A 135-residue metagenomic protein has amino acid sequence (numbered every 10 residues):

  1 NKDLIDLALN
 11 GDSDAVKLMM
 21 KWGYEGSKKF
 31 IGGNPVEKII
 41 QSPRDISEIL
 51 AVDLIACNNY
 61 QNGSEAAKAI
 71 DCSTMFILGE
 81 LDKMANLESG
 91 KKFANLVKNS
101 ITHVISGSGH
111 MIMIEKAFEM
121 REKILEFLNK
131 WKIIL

Functional and structural regions predicted by a protein language model:
N1-K2: Charged helix-capping and loop-helix junction motifs
D6-K68: Conserved alpha/beta-hydrolase catalytic His-Asp/Glu region
A67-D71, L96-V97: Short, conserved loop/helix-junction motifs that constitute active-site signature segments in enzyme catalytic cores
I70, F76-L78, D82: Short beta-strand/loop motif that positions the catalytic acidic residue of the alpha/beta-hydrolase fold
D82-K83, H110: Acidic metal-phosphate-binding loop of nucleotide-sugar-dependent transferases
K83-S89: Conserved alpha/beta-hydrolase "acid-adjacent" motif
K91-S100: Active-site-adjacent alpha-helix of alpha/beta-hydrolase-fold enzymes
N99-L135: Catalytic active-site module of serine/aspartate enzymes centered on a nucleophile-bearing elbow/loop
